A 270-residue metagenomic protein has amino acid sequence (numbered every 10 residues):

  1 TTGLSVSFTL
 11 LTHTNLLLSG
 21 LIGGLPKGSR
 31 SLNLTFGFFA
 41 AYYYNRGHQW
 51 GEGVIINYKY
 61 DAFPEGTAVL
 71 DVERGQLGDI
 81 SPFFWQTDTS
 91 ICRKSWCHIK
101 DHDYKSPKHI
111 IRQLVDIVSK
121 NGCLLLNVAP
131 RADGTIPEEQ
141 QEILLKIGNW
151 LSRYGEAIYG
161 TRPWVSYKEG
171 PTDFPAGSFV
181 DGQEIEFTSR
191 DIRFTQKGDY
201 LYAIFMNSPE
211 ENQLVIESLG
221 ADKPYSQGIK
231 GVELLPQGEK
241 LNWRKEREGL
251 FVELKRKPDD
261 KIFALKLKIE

Functional and structural regions predicted by a protein language model:
T1, T9-E270: Mature catalytic domains of secreted/periplasmic carbohydrate-active enzymes
